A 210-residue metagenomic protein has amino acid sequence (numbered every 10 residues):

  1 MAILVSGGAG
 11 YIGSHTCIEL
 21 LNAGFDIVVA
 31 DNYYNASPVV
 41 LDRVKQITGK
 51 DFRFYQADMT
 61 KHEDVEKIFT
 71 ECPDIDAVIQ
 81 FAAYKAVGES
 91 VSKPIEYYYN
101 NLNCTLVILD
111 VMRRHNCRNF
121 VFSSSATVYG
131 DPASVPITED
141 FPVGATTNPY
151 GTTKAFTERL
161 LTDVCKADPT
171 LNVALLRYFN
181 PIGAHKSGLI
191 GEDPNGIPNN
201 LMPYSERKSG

Functional and structural regions predicted by a protein language model:
M1-K186: N-terminal Rossmann-like NAD(P)+-binding domain of SDR-like oxidoreductases, especially those catalyzing
N22, A57, Y204-G210: C-terminal substrate-binding subdomain of Rossmann-fold SDR/epimerase-dehydratase oxidoreductases
L41-V44, M202-R207: Intrinsically disordered, low-complexity boundary segments flanking structured domains
A155, D168-L171, G183-P203, G210: Glycine/proline-rich active-site loop of Rossmann-fold NAD(P)-dependent oxidoreductases
